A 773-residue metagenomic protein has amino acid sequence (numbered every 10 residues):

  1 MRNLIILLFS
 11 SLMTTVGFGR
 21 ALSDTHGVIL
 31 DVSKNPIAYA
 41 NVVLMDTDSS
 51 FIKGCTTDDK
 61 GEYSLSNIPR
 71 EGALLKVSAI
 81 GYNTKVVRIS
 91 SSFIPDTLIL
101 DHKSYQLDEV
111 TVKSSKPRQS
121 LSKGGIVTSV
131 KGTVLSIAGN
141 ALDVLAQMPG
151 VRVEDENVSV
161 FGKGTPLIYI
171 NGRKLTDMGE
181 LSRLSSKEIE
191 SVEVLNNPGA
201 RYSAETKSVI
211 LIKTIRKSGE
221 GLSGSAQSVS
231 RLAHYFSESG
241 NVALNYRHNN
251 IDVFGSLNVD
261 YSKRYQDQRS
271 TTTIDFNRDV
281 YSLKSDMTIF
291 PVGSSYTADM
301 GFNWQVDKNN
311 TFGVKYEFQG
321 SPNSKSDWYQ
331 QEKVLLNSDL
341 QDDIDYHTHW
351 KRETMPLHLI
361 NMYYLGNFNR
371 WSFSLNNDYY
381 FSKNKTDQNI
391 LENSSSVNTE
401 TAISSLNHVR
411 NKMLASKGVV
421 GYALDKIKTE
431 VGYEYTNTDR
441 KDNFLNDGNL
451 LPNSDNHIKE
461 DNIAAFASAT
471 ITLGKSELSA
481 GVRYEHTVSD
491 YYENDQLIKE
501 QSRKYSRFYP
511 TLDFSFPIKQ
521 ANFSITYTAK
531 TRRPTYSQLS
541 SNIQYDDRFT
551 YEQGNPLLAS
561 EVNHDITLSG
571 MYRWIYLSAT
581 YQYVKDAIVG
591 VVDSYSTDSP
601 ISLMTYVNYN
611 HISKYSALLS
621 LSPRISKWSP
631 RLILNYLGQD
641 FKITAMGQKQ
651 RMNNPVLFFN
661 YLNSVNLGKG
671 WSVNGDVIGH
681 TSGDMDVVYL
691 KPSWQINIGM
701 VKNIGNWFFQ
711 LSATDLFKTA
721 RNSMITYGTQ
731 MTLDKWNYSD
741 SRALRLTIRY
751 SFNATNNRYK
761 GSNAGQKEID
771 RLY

Functional and structural regions predicted by a protein language model:
V43-M45, S78-Y82, I94-V134, V153-D155 (+2 more regions): Short, acidic, small-residue-rich periplasmic hinge/interaction motif at the N-terminus of Gram-negative outer-membrane
T47-E62: Short, acidic Ser/Thr/Gly-rich low-complexity loop/linker segments typical of extracellular and cell-surface proteins
D96-I99, E109, A141-V144, M178-G179 (+3 more regions): N-terminal periplasmic accessory domains that precede and gate Gram-negative outer-membrane beta-barrel machines
Q147, R173-G199: Short acidic/polar hinge/loop motifs at secondary-structure boundaries that mediate gating or recognition
S203-I210, S218-R269, G293-Y296: Outer-membrane beta-barrel translocator/receptor signature
T297-P322, H347-N494, P517, A521-N522 (+2 more regions): Face-selective signature of the C-terminal outer-membrane beta-barrel domain
M413-K417, A464-A465, A559, D565 (+2 more regions): Outer membrane beta-barrel strand-and-loop segments of large Gram-negative receptors, especially TonB-dependent
H457-E460, E500-R503, T531-K585, S602-S616 (+1 more regions): Outer-membrane beta-barrel signature, preferentially recognizing the C-terminal barrel domain of Gram-negative
